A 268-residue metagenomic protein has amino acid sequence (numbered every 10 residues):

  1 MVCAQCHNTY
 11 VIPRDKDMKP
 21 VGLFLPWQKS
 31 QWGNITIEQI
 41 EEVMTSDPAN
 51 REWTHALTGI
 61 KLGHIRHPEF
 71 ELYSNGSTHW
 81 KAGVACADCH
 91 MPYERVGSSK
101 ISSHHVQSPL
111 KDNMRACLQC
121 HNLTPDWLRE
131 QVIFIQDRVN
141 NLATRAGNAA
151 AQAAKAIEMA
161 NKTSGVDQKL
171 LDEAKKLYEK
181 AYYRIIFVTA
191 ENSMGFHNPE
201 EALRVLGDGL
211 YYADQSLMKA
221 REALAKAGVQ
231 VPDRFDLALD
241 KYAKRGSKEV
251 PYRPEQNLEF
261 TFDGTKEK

Functional and structural regions predicted by a protein language model:
M1-D88, P92-F262: Primarily the internal scaffold of c-type cytochrome electron-transfer domains, especially repeated/multiheme c-type
